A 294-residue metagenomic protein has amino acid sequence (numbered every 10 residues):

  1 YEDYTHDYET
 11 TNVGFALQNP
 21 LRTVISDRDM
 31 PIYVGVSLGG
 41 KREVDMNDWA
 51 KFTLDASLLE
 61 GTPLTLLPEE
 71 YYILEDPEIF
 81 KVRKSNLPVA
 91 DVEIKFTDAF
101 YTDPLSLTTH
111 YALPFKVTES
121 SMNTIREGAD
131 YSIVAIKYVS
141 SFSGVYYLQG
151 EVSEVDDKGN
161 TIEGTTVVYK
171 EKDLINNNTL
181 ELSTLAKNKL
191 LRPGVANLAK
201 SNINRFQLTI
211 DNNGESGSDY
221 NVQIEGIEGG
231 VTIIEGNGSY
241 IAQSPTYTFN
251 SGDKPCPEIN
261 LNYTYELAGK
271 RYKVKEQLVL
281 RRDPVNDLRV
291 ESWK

Functional and structural regions predicted by a protein language model:
Y1-P77, D98-Y111, T118-K294: Intrinsically disordered, low-complexity regulatory regions in eukaryotic proteins
F80-A90: Short proline/glycine- and polar residue-rich coil/turn motifs
A90-F100: Short edge beta-strand/strand-turn motifs with a hydrophobic/aromatic core and a Ser/Thr and/or Pro "cap." The feature
